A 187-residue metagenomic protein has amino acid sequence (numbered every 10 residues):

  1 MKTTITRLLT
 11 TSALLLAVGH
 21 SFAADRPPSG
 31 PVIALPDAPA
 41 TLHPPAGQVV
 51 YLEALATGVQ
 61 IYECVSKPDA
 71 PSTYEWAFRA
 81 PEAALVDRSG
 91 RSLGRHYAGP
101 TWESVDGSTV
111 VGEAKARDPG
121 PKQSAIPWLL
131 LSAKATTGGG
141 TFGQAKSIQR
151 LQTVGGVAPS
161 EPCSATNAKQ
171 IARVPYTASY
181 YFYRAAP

Functional and structural regions predicted by a protein language model:
M1-T10: Bacterial N-terminal signal peptides that target proteins for export
T10-A17: Bacterial N-terminal signal peptides
H20-A23: Sec/Tat signal peptide C-region and signal peptidase I cleavage site
R26-I61, P68-P187: Primary mode marks residue(s) on the alpha4-beta5-alpha5 output face of response regulator receiver
